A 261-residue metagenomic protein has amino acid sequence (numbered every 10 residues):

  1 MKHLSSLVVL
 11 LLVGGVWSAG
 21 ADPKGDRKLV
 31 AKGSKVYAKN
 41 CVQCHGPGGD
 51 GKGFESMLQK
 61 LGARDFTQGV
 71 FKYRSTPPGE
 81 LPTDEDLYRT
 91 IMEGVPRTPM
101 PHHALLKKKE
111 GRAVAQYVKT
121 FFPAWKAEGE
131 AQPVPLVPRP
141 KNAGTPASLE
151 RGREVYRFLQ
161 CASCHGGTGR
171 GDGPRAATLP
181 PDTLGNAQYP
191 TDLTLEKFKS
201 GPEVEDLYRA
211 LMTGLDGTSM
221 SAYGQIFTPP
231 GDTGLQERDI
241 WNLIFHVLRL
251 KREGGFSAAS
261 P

Functional and structural regions predicted by a protein language model:
K2-V9: Sec-dependent signal peptide recognition, specifically the positively charged N-region followed immediately by
L10-A19: Hydrophobic h-region of N-terminal signal peptides that target proteins for export in Gram-negative bacteria
S18-V36, W125-R157, K197, L235 (+1 more regions): Electrostatic cytochrome c docking/interface patches
K28, S34-L61, R97, A124-E128 (+4 more regions): Periplasmic/extracellular electron-transfer cofactor-ligation site, primarily the c-type cytochrome heme-c attachment
A31-K35, K39-V42, R64, E85 (+9 more regions): Solvent-exposed, polar/charged alpha-helical surfaces in well-ordered, non-transmembrane soluble domains, broadly
M57, Y73-P82, D86-A115, T191-D192 (+2 more regions): Axial heme c-ligation environment in periplasmic c-type cytochrome domains
L58-R64, Q68-V70, A113, P133 (+7 more regions): Primarily the internal scaffold of c-type cytochrome electron-transfer domains, especially repeated/multiheme c-type
R74, K108-Y117, F121, K141-R153 (+4 more regions): Contiguous, function-dense segments enriched for cysteine-driven chemistry and partner/ligand-binding capacity
